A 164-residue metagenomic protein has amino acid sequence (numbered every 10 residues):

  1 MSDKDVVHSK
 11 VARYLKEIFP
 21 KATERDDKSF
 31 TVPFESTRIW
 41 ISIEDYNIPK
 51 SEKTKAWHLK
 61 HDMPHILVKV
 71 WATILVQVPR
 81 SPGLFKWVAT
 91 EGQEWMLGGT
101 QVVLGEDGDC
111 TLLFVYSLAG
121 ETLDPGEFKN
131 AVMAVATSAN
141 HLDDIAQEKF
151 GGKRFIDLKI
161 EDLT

Functional and structural regions predicted by a protein language model:
M1-K50, T54-K55, T164: Charge-rich, low-complexity N-terminal segments
D3-V11, P79-L84, E127-A134, S138: Short amphipathic alpha-helical segments
S42-Y46, K53-H65, K69-V76: Terminal targeting/leader modules
S51, K55-H58, G99-L104: Short amphipathic beta-strand and strand-loop transition segments with alternating hydrophobic
M63-T111: Short, internal acidic amphipathic alpha-helical interface segments that mediate docking to partner proteins
K86-W95, S117-F150: Ampiphathic alpha-helical segments that act as solvent-exposed interaction surfaces
T111-S117: Short, aliphatic-rich beta-strand segments
Q147-T164: Short, highly charged C-terminal tails/helix-capping segments
